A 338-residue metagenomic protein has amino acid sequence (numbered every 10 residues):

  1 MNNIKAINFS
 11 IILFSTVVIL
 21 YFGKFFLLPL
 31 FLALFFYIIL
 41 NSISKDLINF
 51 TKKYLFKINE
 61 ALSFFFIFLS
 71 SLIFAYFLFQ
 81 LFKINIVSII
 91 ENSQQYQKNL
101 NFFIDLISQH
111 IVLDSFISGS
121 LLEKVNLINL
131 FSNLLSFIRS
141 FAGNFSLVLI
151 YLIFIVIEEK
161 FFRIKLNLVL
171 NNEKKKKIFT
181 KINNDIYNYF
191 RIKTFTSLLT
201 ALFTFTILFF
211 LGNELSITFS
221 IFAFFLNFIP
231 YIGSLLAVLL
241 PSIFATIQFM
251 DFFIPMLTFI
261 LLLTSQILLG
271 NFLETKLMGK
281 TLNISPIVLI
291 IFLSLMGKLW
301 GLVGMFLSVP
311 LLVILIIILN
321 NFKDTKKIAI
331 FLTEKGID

Functional and structural regions predicted by a protein language model:
M1-I7, S120, N184-I192, F209-L211 (+3 more regions): Short, amphipathic, aromatic/basic-enriched membrane-interface segments that mark the entry/exit of transmembrane
M1-I84, V313, I317-N320, D324-D338: Anchoring transmembrane alpha helix of integral membrane proteins
S10-S15, I19, L62-F74, L78 (+10 more regions): Generic alpha-helical transmembrane segments of integral inner-membrane proteins, especially permease/transport modules
F25-L32, L211-I221, F249-L257, I284-L289 (+1 more regions): Membrane-water interface of transmembrane alpha-helices in multipass transporters/channels
I43-K52, L62, A75-L147, E159-F161 (+1 more regions): Juxtamembrane membrane-interface segments in integral membrane proteins
K52-I67, L113-D114, N172-K175, L215 (+4 more regions): Membrane-interface starts of transmembrane alpha-helices
F141-Q248, F252-T258: Alpha-helical transmembrane segments and their immediate interhelical loop/hinge regions in multi-pass membrane
P255-D338: Hydrophobic alpha-helical transmembrane segments of membrane transport and translocation systems, primarily multi-pass
